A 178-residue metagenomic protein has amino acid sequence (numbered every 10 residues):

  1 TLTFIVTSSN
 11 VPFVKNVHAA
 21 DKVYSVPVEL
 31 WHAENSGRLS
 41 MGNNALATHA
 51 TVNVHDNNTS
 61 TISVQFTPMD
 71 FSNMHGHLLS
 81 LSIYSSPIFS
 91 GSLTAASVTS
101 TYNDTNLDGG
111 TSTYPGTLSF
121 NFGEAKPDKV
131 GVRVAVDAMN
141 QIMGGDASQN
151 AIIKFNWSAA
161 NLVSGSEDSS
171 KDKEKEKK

Functional and structural regions predicted by a protein language model:
L2-E167: N-terminal soluble domains immediately following signal/targeting peptides that reside in extracytoplasmic
V163-K178: Ser/Thr/Gly/Pro-rich low-complexity, disordered linker/stalk segments of secreted and cell-surface proteins
